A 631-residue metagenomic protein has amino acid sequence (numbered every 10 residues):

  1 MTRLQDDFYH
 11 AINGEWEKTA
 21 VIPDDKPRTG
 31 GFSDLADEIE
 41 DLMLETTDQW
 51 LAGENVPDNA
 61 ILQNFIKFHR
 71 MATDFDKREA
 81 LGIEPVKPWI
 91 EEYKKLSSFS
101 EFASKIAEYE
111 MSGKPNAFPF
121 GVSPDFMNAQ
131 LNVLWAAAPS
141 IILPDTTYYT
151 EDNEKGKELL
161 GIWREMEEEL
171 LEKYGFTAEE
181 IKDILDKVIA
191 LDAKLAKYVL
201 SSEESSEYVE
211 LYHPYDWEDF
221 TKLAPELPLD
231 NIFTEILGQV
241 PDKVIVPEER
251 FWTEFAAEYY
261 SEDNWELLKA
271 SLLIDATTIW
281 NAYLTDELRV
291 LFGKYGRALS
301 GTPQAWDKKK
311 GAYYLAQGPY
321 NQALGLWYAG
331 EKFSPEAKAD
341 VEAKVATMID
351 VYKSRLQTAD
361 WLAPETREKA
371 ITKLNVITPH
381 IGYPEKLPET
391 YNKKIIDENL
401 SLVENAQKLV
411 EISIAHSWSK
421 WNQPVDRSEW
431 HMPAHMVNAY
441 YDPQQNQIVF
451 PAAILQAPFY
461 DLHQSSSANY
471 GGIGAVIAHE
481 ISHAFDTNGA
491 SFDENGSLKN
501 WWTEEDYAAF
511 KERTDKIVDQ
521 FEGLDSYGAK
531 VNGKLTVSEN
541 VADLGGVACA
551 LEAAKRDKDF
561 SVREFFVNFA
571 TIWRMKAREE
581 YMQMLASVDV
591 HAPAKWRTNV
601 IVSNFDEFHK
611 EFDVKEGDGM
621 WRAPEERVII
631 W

Functional and structural regions predicted by a protein language model:
M1-K18, N153-E172, V537, L544-C549: Hydrophobic/aromatic-rich, well-ordered segments within soluble, folded domains that form packed cores
T2-D7, A11-K77: Active-site-surrounding "flap" and adjacent substrate/cofactor-binding loops of secreted or lumenal enzymes, prototyped
A11-E15, L35-E38, L42, T46-G53 (+14 more regions): Structured segments of extracytoplasmic/periplasmic soluble domains in secreted or envelope-associated proteins
T19-P23, G121-S123, D145-T147, V199-S202 (+3 more regions): Short, solvent-exposed loop/turn and secondary-structure capping segments
D25-T47, E179-Y198, N469-A475, V562-F566: Short secondary-structure subsegments characteristic of cysteine-rich extracellular domains
K26, N55-N64, T177-K187, E203-V209 (+3 more regions): Short, glycine/acidic-rich hinge or "gate" loops at secondary-structure transitions that mediate conformational
A36, L223-E226, I245-E249, Q317 (+2 more regions): Intrinsically disordered, low-complexity linker/terminal regions across diverse proteins
D48-A343, T347: Noncatalytic, helix-rich "gating/capping" subdomain that lines the substrate-entry/channel surface of large enzyme
